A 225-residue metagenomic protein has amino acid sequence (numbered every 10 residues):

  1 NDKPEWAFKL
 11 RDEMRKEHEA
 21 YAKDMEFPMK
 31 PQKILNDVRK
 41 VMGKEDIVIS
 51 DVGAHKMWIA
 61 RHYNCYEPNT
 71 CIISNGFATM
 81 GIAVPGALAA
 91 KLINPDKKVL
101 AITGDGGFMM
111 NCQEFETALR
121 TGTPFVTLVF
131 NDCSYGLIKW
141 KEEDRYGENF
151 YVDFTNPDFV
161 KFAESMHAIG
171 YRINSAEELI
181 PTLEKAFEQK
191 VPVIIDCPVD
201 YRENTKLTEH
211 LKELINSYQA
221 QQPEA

Functional and structural regions predicted by a protein language model:
N1-E5: Terminal amphipathic helices with adjacent charged low-complexity linkers/tails
K9-A90, R145: Active-site diphosphate/adenylate-binding microenvironment
A20-A22, E142-T182: Conserved thiamine diphosphate
D46-V48, N94-V99, F125, V191-C197: Generic beta-sheet signal
V52-K56, D132-S134, V199-E203: Glycine-rich beta-alpha junction loops
M57-Y135: Thiamine diphosphate
C65-P68, L119, E143-E148, Q189-K190 (+1 more regions): Short, hinge-like loop/turn segments at secondary-structure boundaries
L179, E184-A225: Glycine/aspartate-rich loop-and-adjacent alpha/beta segment that forms the canonical ThDP
